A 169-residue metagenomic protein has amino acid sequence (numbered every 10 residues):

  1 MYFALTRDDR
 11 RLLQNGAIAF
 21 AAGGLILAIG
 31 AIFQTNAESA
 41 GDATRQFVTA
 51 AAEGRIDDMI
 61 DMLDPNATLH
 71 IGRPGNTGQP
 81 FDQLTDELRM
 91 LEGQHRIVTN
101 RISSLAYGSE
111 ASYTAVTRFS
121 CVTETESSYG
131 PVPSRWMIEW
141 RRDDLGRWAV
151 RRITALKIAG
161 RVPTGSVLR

Functional and structural regions predicted by a protein language model:
M1, Q83-G130: Surface-exposed, charged secondary-structure patches
M1-A17, P133-R169: Short beta-strand edge/turn micro-motifs at domain boundaries
T6-E53, D61, Q83: Short, low-complexity N-terminal intrinsically disordered segments enriched in polar/charged residues
M59, F119-S127, I153, S166-R169: Soluble extramembrane regions of membrane proteins in the secretory/endomembrane system
L63-G75: Short, solvent-exposed secondary-structure junction/capping segments
A67, T117-F119, S134: One face of beta-strands
Q79-F81: Short amphipathic secondary-structure patches
